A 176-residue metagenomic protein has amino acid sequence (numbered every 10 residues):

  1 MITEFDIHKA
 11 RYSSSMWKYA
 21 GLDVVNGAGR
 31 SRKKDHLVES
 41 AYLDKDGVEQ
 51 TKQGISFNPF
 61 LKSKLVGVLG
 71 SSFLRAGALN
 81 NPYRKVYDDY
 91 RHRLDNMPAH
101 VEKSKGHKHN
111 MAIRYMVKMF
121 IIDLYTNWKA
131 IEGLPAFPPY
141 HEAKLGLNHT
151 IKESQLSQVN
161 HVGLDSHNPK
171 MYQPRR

Functional and structural regions predicted by a protein language model:
I2-G106: Phosphate-backbone recognition surface of nucleic-acid-processing proteins
R75-R176: Acidic, carboxylate-rich catalytic segments that either coordinate divalent cations
